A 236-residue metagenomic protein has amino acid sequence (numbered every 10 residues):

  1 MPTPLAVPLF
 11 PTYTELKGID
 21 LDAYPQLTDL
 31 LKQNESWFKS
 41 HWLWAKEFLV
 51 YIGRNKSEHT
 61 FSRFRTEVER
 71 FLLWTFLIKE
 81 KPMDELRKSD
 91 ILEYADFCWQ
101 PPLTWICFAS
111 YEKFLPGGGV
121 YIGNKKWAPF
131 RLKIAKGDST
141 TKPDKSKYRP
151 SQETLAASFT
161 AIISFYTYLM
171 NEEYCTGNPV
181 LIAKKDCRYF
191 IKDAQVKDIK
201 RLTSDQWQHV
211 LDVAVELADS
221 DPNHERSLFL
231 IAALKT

Functional and structural regions predicted by a protein language model:
M1-F76, P82, E93-D96, Q100: Basic/aromatic DNA-contact patch characteristic of tyrosine site-specific recombinases
T12, I19, K133-A135, A214: Low-complexity, intrinsically disordered/propeptide-like segments
A45-H59, E69-K197, E216-D219: N-terminal core-binding DNA-recognition domain of tyrosine recombinases/integrases
Q152, H209-T236: Basic, Lys/Arg- and aromatic-enriched nucleic-acid-binding interface segment
F190-D212: DNA breakage-rejoining catalytic core of tyrosine-based enzymes
